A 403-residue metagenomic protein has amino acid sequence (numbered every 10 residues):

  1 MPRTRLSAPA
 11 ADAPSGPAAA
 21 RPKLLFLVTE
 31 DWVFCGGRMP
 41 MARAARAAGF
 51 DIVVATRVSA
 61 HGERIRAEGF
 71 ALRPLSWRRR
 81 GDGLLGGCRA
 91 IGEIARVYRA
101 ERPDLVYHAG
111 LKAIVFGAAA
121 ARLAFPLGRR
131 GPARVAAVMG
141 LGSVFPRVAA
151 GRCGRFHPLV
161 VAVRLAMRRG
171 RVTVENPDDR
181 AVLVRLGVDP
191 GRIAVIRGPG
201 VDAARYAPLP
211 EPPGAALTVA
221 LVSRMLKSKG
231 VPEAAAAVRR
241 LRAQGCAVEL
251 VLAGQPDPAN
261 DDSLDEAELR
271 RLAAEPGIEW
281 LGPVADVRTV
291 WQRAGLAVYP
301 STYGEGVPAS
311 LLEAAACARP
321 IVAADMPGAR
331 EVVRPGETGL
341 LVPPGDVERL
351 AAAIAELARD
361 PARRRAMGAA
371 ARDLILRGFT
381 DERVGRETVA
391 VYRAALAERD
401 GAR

Functional and structural regions predicted by a protein language model:
M41-A48, G92, R155-R171: Membrane-proximal helix-turn-helix segments that form the acceptor-binding/catalytic region of lipid-linked
R73, P158-P208, T218: Donor nucleotide-sugar binding/catalytic pocket of nucleotide-sugar-dependent glycosyltransferases
P210-K229, A234-R239, V251: Conserved donor-binding/catalytic core segment of Leloir-type glycosyltransferases
G254, S263-V284: Nucleotide-activated donor-binding/catalytic signature segment of Leloir-type glycosyltransferases, i.e., the conserved
Q292-G306, R319-P320: Acidic donor-binding loop of glycosyltransferase active sites
P320-A323, V333: Short hydrophobic beta-strand element within catalytic cores of glycosyltransferases and related nucleotide-activated
R334-G336, L340-V347, E356-P361: Conserved acidic donor-binding segment of nucleotide-sugar-dependent glycosyltransferases
R349, E356, R363-G378, V384-A390: A short, well-ordered alpha-helix in the C-terminal region of glycosyltransferases
